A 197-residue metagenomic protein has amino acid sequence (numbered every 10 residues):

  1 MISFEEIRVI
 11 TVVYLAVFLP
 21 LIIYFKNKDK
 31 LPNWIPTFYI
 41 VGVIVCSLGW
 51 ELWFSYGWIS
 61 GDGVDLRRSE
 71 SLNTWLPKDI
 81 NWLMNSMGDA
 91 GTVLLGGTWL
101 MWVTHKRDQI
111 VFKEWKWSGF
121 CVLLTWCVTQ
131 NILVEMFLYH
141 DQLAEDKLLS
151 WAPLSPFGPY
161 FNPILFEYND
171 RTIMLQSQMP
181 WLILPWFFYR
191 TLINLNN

Functional and structural regions predicted by a protein language model:
M1-N197: Aromatic-rich, lipid-facing transmembrane alpha helices and their immediate juxtamembrane interface loops in integral
